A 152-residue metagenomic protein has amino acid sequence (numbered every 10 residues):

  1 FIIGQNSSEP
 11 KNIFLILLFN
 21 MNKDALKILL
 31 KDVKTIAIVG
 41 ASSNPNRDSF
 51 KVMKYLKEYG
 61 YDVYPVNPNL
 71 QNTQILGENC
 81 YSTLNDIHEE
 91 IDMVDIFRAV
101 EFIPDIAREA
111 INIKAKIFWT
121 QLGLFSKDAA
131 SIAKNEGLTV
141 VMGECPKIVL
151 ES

Functional and structural regions predicted by a protein language model:
F1-N20: N-terminal amphipathic/basic-hydrophobic helices that include classical n-h-c signal peptides and signal-anchor
M21-N22, T73-E89, D95-D105: Glycine-rich, highly charged phosphate/nucleotide-binding loops
N46, K57-Q74: NAD(P)-binding Rossmann-fold cofactor-contacting core
Y59-Y61, I113-K116, E136-L138: A short helix->loop->beta-strand "cap" motif at the edges of active sites that frequently abuts
D92-M93, I117: Structural motif
A110-A133: ADP-ribose/adenylate-binding Rossmann-like module
K127-L150: Short acidic, glycine/proline-enriched helix-loop-strand junctions
